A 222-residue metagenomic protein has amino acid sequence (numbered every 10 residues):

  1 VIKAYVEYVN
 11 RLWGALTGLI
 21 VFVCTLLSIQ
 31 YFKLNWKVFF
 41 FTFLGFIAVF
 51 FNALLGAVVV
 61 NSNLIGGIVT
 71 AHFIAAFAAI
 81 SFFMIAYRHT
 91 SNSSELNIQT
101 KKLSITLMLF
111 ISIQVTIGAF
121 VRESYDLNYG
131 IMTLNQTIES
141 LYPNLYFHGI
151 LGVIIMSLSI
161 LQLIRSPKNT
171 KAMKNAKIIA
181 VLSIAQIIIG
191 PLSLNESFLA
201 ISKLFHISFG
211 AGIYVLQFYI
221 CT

Functional and structural regions predicted by a protein language model:
V1-T222: Polytopic transmembrane helical bundles with strong interfacial aromatic enrichment
